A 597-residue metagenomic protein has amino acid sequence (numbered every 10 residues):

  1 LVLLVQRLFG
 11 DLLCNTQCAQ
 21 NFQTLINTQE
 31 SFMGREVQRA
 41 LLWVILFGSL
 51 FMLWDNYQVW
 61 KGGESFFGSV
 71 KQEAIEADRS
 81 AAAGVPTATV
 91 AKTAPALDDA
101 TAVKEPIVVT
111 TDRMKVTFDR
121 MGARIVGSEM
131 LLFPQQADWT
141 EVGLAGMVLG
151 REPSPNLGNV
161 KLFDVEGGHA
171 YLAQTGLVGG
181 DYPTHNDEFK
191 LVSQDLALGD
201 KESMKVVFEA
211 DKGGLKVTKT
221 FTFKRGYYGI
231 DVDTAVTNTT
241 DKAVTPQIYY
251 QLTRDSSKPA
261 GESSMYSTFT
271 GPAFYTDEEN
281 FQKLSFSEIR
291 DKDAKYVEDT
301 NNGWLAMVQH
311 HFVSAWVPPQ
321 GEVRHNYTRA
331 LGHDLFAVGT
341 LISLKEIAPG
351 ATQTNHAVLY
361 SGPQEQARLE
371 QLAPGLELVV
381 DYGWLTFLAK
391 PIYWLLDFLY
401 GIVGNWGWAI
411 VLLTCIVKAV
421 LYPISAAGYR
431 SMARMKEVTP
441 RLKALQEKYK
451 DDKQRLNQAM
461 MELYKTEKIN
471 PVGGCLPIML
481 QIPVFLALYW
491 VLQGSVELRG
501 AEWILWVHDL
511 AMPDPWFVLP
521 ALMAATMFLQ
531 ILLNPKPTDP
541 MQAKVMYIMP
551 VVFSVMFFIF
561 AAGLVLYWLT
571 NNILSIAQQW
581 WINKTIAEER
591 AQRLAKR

Functional and structural regions predicted by a protein language model:
V2-V5, I26: Short hydrophobic transmembrane-like helices used for membrane targeting/insertion
F9-E76, F118, V232-A235, P246-F269 (+2 more regions): Helix-loop-helix
M33-V37, D99, A197, D211-K212: Aromatic/His-enriched, Gly/Pro-containing loop or helix-boundary segments that lie immediately adjacent to catalytic
G68-A91: Short extracytoplasmic/periplasmic juxtamembrane "stem" segments immediately C-terminal to an N-terminal membrane anchor
A88-T117: Intrinsic low-complexity, intrinsically disordered segments
K92-T93, S285, G383, N405: Secondary-structure junction/capping motif
P106-L378: Soluble non-transmembrane domains of integral membrane proteins
